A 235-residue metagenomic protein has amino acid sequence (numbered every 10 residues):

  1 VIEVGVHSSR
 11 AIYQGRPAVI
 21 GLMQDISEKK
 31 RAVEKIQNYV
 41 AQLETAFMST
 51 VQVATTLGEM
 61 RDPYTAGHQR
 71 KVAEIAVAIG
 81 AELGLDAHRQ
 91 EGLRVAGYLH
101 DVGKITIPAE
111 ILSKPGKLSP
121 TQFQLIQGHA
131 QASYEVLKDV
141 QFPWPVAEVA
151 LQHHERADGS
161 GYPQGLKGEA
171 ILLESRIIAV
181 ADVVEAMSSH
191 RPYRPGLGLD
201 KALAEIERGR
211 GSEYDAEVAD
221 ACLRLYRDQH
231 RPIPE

Functional and structural regions predicted by a protein language model:
V1-V4, P17, A157-D158: Per-ARNT-Sim (PAS) sensory domains and their PAS-associated C-terminal
V6-H7, I36, V136: Short beta-alpha junctions and helix-cap segments that line functional grooves
V6-V19: Short loop/turn elements at sensory-signaling interfaces that couple input to output
S8-R10, M23, G168: Sensory input modules used in signal transduction, predominantly PAS/LOV/GAF but also related non-catalytic regulatory
Q14, E34-T45: Short alpha-helical interdomain "coupling" segment at the junction between an upstream regulatory sensor module
V19-L22, Y98: Conserved Rossmann-like nucleotide-binding pocket used by diverse enzymes that bind dinucleotide cofactors
Q24-N38: PAS-associated C-terminal cap
A41, M48-E235: Metal-dependent catalytic cores of enzymes that make or break cyclic nucleotides and related phosphoester linkages
